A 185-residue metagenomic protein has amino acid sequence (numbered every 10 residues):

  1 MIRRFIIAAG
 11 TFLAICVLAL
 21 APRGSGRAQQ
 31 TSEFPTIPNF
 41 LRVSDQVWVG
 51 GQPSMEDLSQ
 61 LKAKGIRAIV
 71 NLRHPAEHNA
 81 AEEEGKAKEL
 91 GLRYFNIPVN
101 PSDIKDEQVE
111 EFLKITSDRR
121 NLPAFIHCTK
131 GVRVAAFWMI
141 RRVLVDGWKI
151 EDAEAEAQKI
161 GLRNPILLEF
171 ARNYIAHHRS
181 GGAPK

Functional and structural regions predicted by a protein language model:
I2-A124, M139-K185: Cys-dependent protein tyrosine phosphatase-like superfamily
A124-A136: A phosphate-binding catalytic loop at a beta-strand-loop-alpha-helix junction that coordinates phosphoryl groups
